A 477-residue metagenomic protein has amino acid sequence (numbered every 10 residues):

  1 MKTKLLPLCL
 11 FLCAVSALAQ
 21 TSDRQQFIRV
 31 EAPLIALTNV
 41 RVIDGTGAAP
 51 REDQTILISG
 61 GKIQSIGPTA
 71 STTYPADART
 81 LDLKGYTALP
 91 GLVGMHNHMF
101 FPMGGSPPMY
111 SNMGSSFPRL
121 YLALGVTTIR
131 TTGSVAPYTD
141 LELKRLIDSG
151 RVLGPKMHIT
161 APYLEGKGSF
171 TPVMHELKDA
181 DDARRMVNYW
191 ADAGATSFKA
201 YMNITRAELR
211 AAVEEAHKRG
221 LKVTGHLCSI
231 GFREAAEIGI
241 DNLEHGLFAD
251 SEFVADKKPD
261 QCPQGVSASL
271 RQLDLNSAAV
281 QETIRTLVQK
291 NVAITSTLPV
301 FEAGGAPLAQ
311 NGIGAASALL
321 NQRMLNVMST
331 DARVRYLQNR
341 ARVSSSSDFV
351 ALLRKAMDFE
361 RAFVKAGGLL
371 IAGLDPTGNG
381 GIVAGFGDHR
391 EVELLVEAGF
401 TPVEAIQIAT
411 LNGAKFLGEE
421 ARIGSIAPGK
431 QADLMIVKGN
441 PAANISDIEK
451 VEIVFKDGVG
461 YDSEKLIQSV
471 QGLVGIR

Functional and structural regions predicted by a protein language model:
P7-A17: Bacterial N-terminal signal peptides
T21-P33, V42, A48-L89: Histidine-rich, glycine-flanked metal-binding segment
V40, I56, G61, G85 (+14 more regions): Divalent metal-coordination and catalytic microenvironments
V40, P428-V474: C-terminal cap of metal-dependent C-N hydrolases
Y86-R151, F170, H175, D181 (+4 more regions): Metal-associated gating/positioning segment near the N- to mid-region
F117-Y138, P155-P162, A191-I204, V213 (+3 more regions): Divalent metal-dependent hydrolysis catalytic cores, especially in the metallo-beta-lactamase
K144-D148, L209-G220, V288, R361-V364: Surface-exposed amphipathic alpha-helices with a cationic face
M186-A200, I204, A249-E393, E397-A398 (+1 more regions): Active-site neighborhoods of metal-dependent hydrolases
